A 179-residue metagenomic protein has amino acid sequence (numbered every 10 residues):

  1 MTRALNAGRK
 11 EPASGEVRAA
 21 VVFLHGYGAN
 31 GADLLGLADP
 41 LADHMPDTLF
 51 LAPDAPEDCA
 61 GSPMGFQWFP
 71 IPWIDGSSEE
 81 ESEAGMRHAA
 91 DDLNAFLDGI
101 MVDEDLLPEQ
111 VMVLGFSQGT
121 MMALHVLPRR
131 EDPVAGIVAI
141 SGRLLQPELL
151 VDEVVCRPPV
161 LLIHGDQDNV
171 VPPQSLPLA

Functional and structural regions predicted by a protein language model:
T2-Q110: Serine-hydrolase catalytic machinery in alpha/beta-hydrolase-like enzymes
V22-G26, S141, H164-G165: The conserved beta1-alpha1 loop
G28, A55-E57, Q118, L144 (+1 more regions): Short, glycine/serine-rich, charged loops/turns that create anion-binding and catalytic segments at active sites
G36-A38, P172-A179: Short alpha-helix in the alpha/beta-hydrolase fold that links the catalytic acid
L51-P53, I140, I163: The conserved SAM/SAH-binding core of class I Rossmann-like methyltransferase domains, concentrating on the hydrophobic
E57-P63, L144-L149, V170: A short beta-to-alpha transition loop/helix N-cap that caps and shapes the active-site region
M101, E109-C156: Primarily recognizes the serine-hydrolase "nucleophile elbow" in alpha/beta-hydrolase and SGNH/GDSL folds
C156, L161-H164, D168: Short beta-strand/loop motif that positions the catalytic acidic residue of the alpha/beta-hydrolase fold
